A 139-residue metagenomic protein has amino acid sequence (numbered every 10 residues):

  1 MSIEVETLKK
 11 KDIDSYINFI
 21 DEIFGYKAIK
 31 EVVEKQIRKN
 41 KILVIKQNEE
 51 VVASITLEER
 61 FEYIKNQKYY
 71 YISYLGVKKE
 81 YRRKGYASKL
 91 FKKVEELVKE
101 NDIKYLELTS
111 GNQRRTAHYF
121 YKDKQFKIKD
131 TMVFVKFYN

Functional and structural regions predicted by a protein language model:
M1-K11, N139: Conserved N-terminal entry element of GNAT/NAT acetyltransferase domains
T7-Q67, S73: Acetyl-CoA-dependent GNAT
R60-E62, E80, Q113, N139: Short coil/turn motifs at secondary-structure junctions
K65-Y69, K84, I128: Non-catalytic, surface-exposed connector residues within folded enzymatic/regulatory domains
Y74-V77, R83-E96, D123: Conserved acetyl-CoA-binding loop-helix of GNAT-fold acetyltransferases
S88, N112-M132, K136: Conserved active-site alpha-helix within GNAT-family acetyltransferase domains
F91, V98-S110: Conserved GNAT acetyl-CoA-binding A-motif
